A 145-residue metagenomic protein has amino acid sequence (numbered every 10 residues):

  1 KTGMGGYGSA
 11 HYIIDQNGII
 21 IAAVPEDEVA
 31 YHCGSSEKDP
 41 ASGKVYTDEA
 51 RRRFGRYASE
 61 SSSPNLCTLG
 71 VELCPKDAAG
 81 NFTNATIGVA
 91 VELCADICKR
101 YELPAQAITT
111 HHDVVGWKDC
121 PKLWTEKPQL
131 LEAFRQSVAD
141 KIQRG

Functional and structural regions predicted by a protein language model:
K1-P64, R144: N-terminal catalytic cores of peptidoglycan-degrading enzymes
S59-G70, C74-G145: Basic/polar, cationic surfaces and motifs that engage anionic cell-wall and phosphate/carboxylate ligands
